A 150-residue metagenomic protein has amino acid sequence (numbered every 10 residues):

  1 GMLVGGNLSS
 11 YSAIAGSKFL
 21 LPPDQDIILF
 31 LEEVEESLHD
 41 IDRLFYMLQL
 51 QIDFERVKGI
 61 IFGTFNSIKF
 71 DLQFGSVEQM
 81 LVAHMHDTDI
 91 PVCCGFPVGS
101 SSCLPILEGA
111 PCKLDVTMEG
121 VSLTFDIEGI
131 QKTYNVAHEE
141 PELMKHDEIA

Functional and structural regions predicted by a protein language model:
G1-F45: ATP/pyrophosphate-binding catalytic subdomain of soluble kinases
D26, V57, G109: Active-site lining segments that contact anionic ligands and/or coordinate catalytic metals
E33-V34, F65, F96: Active-site metal-binding loops of divalent metal-dependent hydrolases
L44-L50, S76-M80: Short, solvent-exposed amphipathic alpha-helical segments in soluble enzyme and RNA/protein-processing domains
Q51-R56: Short, conserved loop/helix-junction motifs that constitute active-site signature segments in enzyme catalytic cores
V57-T64: Short internal beta-strands
I68-A150: ATP/nucleoside-binding phosphotransfer catalytic cores, i.e., glycine-rich phosphate-binding loops
